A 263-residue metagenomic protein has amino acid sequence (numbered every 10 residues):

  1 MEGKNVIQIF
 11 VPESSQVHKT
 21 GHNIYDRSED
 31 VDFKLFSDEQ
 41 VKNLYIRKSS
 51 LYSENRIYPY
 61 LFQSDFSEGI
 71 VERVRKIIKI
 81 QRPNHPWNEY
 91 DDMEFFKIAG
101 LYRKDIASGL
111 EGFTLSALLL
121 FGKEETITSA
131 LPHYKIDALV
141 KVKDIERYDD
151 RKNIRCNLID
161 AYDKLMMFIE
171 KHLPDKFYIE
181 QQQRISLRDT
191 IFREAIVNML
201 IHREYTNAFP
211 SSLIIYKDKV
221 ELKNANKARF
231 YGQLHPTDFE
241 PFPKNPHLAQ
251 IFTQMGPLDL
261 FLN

Functional and structural regions predicted by a protein language model:
M1-E29: N-terminal assembly/transducer modules of large multi-domain enzymes, emphasizing dimerization/partner-binding
S14-Q16, E29-F209, I215-P246, M255-N263: Active-site helix-to-loop segments that bind/position phosphate- or nucleotide-bearing substrates and donors across
